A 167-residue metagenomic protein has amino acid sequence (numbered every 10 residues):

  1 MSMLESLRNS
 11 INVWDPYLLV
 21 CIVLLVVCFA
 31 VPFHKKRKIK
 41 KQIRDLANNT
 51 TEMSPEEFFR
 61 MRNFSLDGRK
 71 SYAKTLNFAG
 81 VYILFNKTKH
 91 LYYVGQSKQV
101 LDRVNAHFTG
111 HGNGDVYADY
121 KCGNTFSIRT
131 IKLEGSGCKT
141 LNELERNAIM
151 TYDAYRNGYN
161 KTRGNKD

Functional and structural regions predicted by a protein language model:
M1-S6: Membrane-interfacial helical/loop segments at transmembrane boundaries in membrane proteins
R8-W14, L18-D102, S136-K139, E143 (+1 more regions): GIY-YIG nuclease catalytic motif and its immediate N-terminal context
N12, N48, T109, D153-A154: Generic surface-pattern signal
K74, K98-E143: Conserved short loop/helix modules at catalytic or binding sites in compact beta-alpha or helix-hairpin-helix contexts
A148-I149: Serine endopeptidase catalytic core focused on the charge-relay Asp
D153-D167: Coupling/hinge elements of helicase-like and P-loop NTPase modules
